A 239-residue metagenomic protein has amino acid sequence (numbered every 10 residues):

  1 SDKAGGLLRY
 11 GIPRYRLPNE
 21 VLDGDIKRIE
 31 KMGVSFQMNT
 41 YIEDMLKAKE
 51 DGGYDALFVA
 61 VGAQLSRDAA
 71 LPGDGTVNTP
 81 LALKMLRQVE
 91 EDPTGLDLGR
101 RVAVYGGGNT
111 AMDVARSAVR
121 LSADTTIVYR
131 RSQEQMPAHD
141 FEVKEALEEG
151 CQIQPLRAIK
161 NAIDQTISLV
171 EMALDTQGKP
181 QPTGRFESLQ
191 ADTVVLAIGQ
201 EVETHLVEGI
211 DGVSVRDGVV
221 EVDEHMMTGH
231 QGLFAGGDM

Functional and structural regions predicted by a protein language model:
D2-F36, A115-I159: Rossmann-like dinucleotide-binding cores of NAD(P)H-dependent redox enzymes
R9, A69-G73, A115-S117, D140 (+1 more regions): Short amphipathic alpha-helical segments
D23-L71, K160-L169, T193-V195, E201-E203: Feature captures the FAD/FMN-dependent oxidoreductase FAD-binding
F36-M38, T79, I153, L233: Generic structural signal for residues in well-ordered beta-strands
T40-M45, M85-Q88, Q133: Short acidic loop-to-helix transition motifs that present clustered carboxylates
G75-R100, T176-M239: FAD-site-proximal beta/loop scaffold in flavoenzymes
G95-A123: Rossmann-like NAD(P)H-binding beta-loop-alpha module
